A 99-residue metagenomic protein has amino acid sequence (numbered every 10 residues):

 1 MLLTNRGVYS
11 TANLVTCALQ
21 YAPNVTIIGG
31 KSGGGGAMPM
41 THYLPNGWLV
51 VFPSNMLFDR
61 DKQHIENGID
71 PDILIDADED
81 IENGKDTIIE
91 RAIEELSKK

Functional and structural regions predicted by a protein language model:
M1-K99: C-terminal "post-core" interaction segments
